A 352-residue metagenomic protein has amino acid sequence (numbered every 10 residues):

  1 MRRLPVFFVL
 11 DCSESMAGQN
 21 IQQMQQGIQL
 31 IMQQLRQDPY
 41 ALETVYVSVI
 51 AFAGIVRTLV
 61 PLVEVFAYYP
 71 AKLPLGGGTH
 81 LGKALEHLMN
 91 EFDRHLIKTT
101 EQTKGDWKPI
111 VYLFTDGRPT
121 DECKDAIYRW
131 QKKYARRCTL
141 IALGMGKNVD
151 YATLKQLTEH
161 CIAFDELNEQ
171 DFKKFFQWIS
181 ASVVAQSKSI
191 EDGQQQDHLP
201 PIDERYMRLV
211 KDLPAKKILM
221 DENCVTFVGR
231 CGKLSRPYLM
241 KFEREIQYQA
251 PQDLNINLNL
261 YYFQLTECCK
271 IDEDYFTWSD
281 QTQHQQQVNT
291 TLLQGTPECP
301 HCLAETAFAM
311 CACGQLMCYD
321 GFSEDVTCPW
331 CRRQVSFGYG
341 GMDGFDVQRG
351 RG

Functional and structural regions predicted by a protein language model:
M1-V60, L88, I110-F114: Von Willebrand factor
E14, R57-L59, F66-W107, D121-E122 (+2 more regions): Von Willebrand factor
P39-Y40, Q131-R137: Arginine/glycine-rich "motif VI" loop of SF2 helicases in the C-terminal RecA-like domain
K147-P201: Von Willebrand factor A/integrin I-like adhesion domains
A215-V228, Q286-A307, M317-S323: Short, flexible, mixed-charge glycine/proline-rich loop motifs that serve as phosphate/nucleic-acid-contacting
V228-L234, C299-C302, M310-C313, C328-C331: Short cysteine-rich clusters marking metal-coordination/redox-active sites
S235-R244, E305-A307, Q315-M317, Q334-F337: Cys/His-rich microdomains that often coordinate metals
E245-D272, G295-C302, E324-Q334: Cysteine-rich micro-motifs
